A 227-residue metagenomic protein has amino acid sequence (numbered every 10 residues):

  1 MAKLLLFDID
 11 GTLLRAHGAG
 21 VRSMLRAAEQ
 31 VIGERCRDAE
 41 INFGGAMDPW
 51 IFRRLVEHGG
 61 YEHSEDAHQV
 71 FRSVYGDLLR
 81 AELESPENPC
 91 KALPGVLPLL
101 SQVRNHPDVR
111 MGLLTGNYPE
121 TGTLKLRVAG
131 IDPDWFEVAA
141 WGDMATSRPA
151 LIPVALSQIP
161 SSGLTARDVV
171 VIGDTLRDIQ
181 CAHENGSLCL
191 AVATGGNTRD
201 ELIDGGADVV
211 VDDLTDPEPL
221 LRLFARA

Functional and structural regions predicted by a protein language model:
M1-F7, H63, D168, R222 (+1 more regions): Non-catalytic pre-domain segments flanking phosphatase-related domains
M1-G44, W50, H58: Active-site neighborhood of HAD-like aspartate-dependent phosphohydrolases
L6, S73, A81-L113: Short, acidic loop-to-helix structural element flanking the phosphoryl-transfer center in phosphate-processing enzymes
T12, V96-A129, W141-T146: Substrate-recognition element of Asp-dependent hydrolases with the DxDx(T/V) motif
E40-G44, H68-V70, P133-S147: A short, structured active-site edge motif that brings together acidic residues
A140, V209-L214: Short acidic-hydrophobic, aromatic-tinged amphipathic segments that line or gate anion-handling sites
P149-I179: Conserved Lys-Pro-Asp/Glu-containing loop-to-beta segment of HAD-superfamily phosphomonoesterases, centered on
V171-V209: Acidic, Mg2+-coordinating phosphoryl-transfer loop and its flanking beta/alpha structural elements, shared across
